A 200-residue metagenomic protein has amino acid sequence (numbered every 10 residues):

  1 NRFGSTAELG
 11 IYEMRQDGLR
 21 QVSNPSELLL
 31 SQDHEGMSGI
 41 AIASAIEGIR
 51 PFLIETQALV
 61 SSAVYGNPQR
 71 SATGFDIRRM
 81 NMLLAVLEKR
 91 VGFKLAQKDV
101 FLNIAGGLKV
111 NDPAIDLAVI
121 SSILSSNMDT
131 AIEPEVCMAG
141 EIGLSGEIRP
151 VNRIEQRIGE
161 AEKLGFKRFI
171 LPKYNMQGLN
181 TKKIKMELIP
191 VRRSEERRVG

Functional and structural regions predicted by a protein language model:
N1-A43, R50-G200: Peripheral, non-AAA+ core regions of ATP-driven protein-machinery
